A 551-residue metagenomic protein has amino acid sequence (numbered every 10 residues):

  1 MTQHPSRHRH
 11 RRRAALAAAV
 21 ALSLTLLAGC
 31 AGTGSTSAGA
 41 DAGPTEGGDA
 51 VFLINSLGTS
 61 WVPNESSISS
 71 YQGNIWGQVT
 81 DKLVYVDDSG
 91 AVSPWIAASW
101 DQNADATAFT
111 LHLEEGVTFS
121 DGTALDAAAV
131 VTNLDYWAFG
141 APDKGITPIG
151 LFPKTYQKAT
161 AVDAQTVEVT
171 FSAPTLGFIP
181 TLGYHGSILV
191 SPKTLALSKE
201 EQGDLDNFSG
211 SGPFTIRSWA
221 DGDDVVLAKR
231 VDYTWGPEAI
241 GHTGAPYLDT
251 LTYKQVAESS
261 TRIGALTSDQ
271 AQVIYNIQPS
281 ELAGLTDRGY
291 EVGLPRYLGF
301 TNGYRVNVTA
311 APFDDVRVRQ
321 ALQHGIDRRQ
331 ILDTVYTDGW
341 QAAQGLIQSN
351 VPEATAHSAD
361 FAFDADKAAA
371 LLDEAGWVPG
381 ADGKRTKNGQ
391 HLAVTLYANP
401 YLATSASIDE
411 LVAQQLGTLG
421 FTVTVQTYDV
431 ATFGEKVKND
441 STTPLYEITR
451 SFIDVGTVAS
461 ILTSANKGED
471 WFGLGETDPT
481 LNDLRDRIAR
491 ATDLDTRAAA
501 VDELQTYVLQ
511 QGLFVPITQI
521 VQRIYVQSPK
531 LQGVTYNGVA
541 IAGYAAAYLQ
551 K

Functional and structural regions predicted by a protein language model:
L24, A220-V225, I326-T355, T404-A413 (+1 more regions): Detector for C-terminal structural segments
L53-A104, D135: N-terminal lobe/hinge region of extracytoplasmic solute-binding protein
D87, A173, A228-D232, G299-A321 (+4 more regions): A bilobed periplasmic-binding-protein/Venus flytrap-type ligand-binding module shared by bacterial periplasmic
A91, G183-P246, T250, A365-D366 (+1 more regions): Gly/Pro-rich hinge or "lid" segments in bacterial periplasmic/extracellular proteins
S99-D143, V162, E168, P312-D314: Aromatic- and charge-enriched surface segment that lines or borders ligand/interaction sites
I149-L195, P213, R217-A220: Surface-exposed binding/hinge segments that line and control ligand-binding clefts or catalytic entry sites
F214, N307, A342-A381, P400-S407: Structural transition elements
Y233-G284, T422, D429-V430: Ligand-site clamp/hinge motif
